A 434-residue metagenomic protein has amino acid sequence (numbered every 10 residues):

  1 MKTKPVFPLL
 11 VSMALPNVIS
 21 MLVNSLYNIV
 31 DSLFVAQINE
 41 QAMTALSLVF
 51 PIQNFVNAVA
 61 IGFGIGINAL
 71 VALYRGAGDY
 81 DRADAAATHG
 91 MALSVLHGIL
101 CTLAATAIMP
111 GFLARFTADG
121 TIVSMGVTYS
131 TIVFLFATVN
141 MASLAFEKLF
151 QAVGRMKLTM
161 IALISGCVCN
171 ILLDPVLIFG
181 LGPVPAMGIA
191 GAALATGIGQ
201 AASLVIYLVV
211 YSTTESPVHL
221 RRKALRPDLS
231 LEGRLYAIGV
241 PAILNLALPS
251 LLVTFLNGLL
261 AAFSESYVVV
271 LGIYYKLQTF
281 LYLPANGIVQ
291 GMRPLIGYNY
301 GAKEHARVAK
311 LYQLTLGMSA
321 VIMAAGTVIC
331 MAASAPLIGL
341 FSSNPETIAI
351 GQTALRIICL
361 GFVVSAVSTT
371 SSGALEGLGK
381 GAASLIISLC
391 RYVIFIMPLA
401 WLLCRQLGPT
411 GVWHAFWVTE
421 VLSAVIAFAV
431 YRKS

Functional and structural regions predicted by a protein language model:
M1-A14, V71-T138, V184-V240, I296-G361 (+1 more regions): Short alpha-helical transmembrane segments in multi-pass integral membrane proteins
T3, F7-L26, V30, I52-V59 (+8 more regions): Residue-level signal for short hydrophobic patches within transmembrane helices of multi-pass membrane transporters
S12-D31, I132, G166, G199-S203 (+4 more regions): Transmembrane helical elements of multi-pass membrane transporters/channels
N17, M21, L33, A69 (+16 more regions): Transmembrane alpha-helix boundary and packing residues in multipass membrane permease domains and related
L22, L26-T44, L113-G120, V176-M187 (+4 more regions): Helix-terminus/linker motif at the lipid-water interface of multi-pass membrane proteins
M43-L103, N140-G154, L158-T159, N257 (+2 more regions): Small-residue-rich hydrophobic transmembrane alpha-helices
F55-A58, T102, N170-P175, L204-L208 (+4 more regions): Hydrophobic transmembrane alpha-helices of multi-pass small-molecule transporters
G64, N68, V133-Q151, T159-C167 (+5 more regions): Short runs within selected transmembrane alpha-helices of multi-pass transporters and secretion channels
